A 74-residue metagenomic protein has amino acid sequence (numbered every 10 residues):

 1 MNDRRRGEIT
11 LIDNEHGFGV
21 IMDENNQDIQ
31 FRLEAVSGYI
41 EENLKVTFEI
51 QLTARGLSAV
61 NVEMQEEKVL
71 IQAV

Functional and structural regions predicted by a protein language model:
M1-N14: Structural detector for short beta-strands of small beta-barrel domains
N2, E24-N26: Glycine-centered tight beta-turn/hairpin loop motif at sheet-sheet or coil-to-beta transitions
G7, N43, A59: Residue-level signature of catalytic and energy-coupling elements of molecular machines, predominantly ATP/GTP-dependent
H16-V20: Short aromatic-glycine-enriched beta-strand elements
N26-G38: Beta-strand/loop nucleic-acid-binding surfaces
A35-E49: Short nucleic-acid-contacting surface segments enriched for D/E, G, S/T with interspersed K/R
Q51-A73: OB-fold/S1-family single-stranded nucleic acid-binding modules
